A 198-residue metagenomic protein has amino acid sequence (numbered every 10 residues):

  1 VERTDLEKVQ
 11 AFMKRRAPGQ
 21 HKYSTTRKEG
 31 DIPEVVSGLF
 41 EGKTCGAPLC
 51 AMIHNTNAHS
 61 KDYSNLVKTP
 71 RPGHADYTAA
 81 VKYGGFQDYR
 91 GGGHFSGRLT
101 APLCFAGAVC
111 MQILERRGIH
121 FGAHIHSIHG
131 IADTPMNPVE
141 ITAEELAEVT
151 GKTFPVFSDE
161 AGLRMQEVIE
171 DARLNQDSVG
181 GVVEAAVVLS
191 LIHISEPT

Functional and structural regions predicted by a protein language model:
V1, H54-T56, V188-S190: Solvent-exposed residues in well-ordered beta-strands and their adjoining turns, especially edge/terminal strands
E2-K8, S60-D62, S195: Short, conserved charged micro-motifs
E2-R27, T100, R164-E167: Alpha/propeptide regions of enzymes that mature by internal proteolysis
T4, K8, G30, K43-G46 (+5 more regions): Conserved active-site and cofactor/substrate-binding residues in soluble primary-metabolism enzymes
F12-T78: Glycine-rich, N-terminal phosphate-binding loop and its surrounding beta-alpha-beta segment
K82-L191: Glycine-rich, mobile lid/loop segments that gate access to catalytic sites or pores
S190-T198: Residue-level detector of conserved catalytic or cofactor/ligand-binding positions in enzyme active sites
